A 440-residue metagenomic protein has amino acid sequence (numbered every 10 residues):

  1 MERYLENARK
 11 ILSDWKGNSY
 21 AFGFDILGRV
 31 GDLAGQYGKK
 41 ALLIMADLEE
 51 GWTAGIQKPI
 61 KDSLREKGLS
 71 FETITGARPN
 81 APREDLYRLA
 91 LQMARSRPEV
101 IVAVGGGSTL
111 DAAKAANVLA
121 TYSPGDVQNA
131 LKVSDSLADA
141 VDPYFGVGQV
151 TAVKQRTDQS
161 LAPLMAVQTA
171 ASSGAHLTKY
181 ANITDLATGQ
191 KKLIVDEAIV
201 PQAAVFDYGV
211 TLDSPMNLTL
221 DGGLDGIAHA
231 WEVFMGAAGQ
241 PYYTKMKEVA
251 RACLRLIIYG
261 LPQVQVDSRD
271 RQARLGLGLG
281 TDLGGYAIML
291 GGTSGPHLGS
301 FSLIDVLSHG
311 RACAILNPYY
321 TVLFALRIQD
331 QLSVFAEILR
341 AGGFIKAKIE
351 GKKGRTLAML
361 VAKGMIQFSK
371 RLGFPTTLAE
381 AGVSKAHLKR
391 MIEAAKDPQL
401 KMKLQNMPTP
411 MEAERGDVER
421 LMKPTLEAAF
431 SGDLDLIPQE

Functional and structural regions predicted by a protein language model:
M1-V100, L378: ATP/NTP phosphate-donor binding region
N18, S123-P241, V334, I338: A glycine/threonine-rich phosphate-anchoring loop and its flanking beta-alpha core in nucleotide/phosphate-binding
F24-D25, M45-D47, A77, V104-G106 (+5 more regions): Fold-independent oxyanion-binding glycine-rich loops and adjacent beta-strand/coil segments at enzyme active sites
L27-V30, W52-A54, R83-L86, S108-A113 (+2 more regions): Short glycine/serine/threonine-rich phosphate/pyrophosphate-binding segments that cradle anionic phosphate groups
G55-D139, V153-R156, Q263-R274: N-terminal small/polar loop signature for handling phosphorylated ligands or for N-terminal nucleophile
V233-Q367: Active-site segments that bind and position negatively charged phosphate/pyrophosphate groups
G343-E440: C-terminal charged capping/lid subdomain of soluble metabolic enzymes
